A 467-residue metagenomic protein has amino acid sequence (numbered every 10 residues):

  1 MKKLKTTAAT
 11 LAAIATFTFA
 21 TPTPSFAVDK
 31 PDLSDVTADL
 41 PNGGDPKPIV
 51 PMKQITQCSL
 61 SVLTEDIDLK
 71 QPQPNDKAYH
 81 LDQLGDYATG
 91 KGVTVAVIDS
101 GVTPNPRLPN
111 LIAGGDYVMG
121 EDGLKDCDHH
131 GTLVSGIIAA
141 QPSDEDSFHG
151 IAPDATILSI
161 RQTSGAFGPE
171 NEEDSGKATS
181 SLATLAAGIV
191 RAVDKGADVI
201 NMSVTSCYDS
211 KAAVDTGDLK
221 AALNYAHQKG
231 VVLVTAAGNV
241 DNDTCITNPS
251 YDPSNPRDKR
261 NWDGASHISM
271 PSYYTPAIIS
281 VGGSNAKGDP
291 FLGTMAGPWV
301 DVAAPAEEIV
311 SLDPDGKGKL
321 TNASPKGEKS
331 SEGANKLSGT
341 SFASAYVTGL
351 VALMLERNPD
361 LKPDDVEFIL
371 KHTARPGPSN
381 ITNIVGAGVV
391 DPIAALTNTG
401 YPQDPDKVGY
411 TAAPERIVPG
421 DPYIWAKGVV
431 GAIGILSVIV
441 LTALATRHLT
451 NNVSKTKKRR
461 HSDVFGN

Functional and structural regions predicted by a protein language model:
M1-D29, I433-R447: Secretory targeting and sorting signals
T23-G92, P106-R107: Protease zymogen maturation seam
Q83-V95, S100-A113, E121-A178, A277 (+2 more regions): Subtilisin-like serine protease catalytic core
K91-V95, P153-L158, D194-I200, Q228-L233 (+2 more regions): Loop/turn elements at helix/coil->beta-strand transitions in domains of secreted/extracellular proteins
Q162, A306-I384: Hydrolase catalytic cores
A166-S269, A334-S338, F342: Substrate-binding/access-modulating region of protease and related hydrolase catalytic domains
V240-W299, S311-L337, S379-V385: Active-site-adjacent substrate-recognition loops and nearby beta-strands within hydrolase catalytic domains
N358-N467: C-terminal subdomain of the subtilisin-like protease fold in secreted/lumenal serine endopeptidases
